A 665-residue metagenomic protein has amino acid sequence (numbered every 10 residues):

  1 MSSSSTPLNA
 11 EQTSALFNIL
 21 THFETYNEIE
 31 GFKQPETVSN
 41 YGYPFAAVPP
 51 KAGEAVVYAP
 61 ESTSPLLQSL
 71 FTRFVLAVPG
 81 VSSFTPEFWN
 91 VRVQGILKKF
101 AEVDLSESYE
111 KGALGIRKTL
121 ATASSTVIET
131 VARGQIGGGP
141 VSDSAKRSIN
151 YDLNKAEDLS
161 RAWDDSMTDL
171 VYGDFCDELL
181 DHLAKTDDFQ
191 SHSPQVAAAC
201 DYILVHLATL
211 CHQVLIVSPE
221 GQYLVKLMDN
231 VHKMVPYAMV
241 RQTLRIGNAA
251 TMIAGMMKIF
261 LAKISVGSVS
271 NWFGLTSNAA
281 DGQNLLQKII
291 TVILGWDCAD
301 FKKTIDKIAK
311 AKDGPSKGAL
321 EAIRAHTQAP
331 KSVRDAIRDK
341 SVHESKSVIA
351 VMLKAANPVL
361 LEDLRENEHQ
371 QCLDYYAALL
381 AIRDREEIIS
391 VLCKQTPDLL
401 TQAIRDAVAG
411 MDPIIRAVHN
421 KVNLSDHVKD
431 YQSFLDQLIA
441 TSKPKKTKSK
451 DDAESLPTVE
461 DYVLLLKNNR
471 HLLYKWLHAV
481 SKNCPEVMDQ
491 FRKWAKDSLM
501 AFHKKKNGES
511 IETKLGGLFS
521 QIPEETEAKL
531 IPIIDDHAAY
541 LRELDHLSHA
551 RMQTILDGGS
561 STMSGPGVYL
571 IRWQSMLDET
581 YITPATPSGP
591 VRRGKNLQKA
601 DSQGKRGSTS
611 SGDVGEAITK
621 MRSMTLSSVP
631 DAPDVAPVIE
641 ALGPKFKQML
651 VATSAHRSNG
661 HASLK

Functional and structural regions predicted by a protein language model:
S2-A417, K421-D426, N483-E486, Q490 (+6 more regions): Extended alpha-helical scaffold segments
Q402-G410, V422-D497: Alpha-helical bundle/repeat cores within regulatory domains of eukaryotic proteins
M500-A501: Intrinsically disordered regulatory regions of transcription factors
I511-F519, P523, E527-L530, I534: Eukaryote-biased recognition of C-terminal alpha-helical segments
